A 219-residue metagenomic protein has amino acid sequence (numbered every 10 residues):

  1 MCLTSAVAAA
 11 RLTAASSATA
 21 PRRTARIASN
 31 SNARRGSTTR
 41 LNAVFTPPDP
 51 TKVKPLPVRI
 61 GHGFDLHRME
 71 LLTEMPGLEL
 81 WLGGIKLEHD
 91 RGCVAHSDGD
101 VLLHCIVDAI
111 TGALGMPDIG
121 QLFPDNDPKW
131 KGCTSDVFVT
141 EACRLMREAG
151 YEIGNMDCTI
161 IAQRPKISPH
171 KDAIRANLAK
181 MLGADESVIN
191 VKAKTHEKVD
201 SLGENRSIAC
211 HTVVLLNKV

Functional and structural regions predicted by a protein language model:
M1-S29: N-terminal chloroplast transit peptides
R23-L56: N-terminal plastid-targeting presequences
N30-N32, N42, N126, N155 (+4 more regions): Detector for Asparagine
V44-N177, M181-L182: RNase III-family endoribonuclease catalytic core
D185-V188: Short acidic capping loops at alpha-helix termini that bridge into adjacent secondary structure
V191-T195: Pyridoxal 5′-phosphate
H196-E204: Positively charged, low-complexity, intrinsically disordered RNA-binding extensions
G203-V219: C-terminal edge-of-domain segments
